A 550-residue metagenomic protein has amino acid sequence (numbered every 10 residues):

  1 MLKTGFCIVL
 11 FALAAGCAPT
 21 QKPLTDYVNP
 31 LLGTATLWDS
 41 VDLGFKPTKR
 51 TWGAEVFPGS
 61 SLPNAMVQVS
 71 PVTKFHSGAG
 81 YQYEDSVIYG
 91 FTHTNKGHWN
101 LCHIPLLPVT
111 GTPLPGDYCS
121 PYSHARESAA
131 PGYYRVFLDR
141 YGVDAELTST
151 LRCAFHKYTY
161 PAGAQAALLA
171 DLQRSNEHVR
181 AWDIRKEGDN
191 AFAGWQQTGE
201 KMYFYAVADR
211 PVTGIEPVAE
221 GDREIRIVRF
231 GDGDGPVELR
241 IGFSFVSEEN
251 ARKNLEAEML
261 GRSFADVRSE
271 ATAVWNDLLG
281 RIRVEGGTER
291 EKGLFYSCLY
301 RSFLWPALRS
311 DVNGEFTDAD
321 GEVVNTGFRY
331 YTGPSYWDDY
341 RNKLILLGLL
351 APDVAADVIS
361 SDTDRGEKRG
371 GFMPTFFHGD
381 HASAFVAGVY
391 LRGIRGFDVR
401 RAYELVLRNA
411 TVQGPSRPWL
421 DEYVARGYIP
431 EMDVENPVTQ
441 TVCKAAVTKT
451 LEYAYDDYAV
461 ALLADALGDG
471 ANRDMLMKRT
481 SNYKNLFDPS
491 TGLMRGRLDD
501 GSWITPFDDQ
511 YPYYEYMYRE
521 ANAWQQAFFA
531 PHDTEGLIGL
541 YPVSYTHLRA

Functional and structural regions predicted by a protein language model:
T4-L13: Sec-dependent N-terminal signal peptides
P19-L344, G348-A384, L391-L451, L463-N485 (+3 more regions): Accessory carbohydrate-recognition regions in carbohydrate-active enzymes
